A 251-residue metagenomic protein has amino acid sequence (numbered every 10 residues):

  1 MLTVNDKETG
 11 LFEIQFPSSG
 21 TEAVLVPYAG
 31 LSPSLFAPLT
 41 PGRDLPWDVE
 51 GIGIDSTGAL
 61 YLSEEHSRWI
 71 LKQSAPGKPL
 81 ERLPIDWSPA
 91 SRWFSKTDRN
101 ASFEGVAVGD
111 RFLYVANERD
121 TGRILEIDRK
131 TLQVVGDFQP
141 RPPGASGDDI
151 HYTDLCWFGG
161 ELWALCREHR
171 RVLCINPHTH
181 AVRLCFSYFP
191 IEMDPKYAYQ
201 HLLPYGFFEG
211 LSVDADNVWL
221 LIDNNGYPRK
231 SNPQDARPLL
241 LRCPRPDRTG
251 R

Functional and structural regions predicted by a protein language model:
M1-R251: Sequence/structural signature of beta-propeller domains
